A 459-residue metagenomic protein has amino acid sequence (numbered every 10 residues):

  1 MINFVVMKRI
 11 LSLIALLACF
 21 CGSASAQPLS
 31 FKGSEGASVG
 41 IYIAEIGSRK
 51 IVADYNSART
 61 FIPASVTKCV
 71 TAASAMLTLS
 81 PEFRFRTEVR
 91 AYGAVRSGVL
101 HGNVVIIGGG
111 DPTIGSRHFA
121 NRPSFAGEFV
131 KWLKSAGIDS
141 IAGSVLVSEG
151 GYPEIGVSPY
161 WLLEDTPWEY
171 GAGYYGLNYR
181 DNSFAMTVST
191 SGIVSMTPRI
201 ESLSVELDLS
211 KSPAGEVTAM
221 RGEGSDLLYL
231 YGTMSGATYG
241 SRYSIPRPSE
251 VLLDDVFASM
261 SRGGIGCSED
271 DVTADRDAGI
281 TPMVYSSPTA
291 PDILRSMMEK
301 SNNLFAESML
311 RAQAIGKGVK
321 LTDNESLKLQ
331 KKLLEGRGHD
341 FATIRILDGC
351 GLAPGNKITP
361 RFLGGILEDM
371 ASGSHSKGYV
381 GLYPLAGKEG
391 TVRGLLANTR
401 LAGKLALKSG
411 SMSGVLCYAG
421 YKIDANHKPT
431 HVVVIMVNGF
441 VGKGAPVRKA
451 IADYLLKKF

Functional and structural regions predicted by a protein language model:
M1-I10, A26: Positively charged n-region of N-terminal signal peptides that target proteins for export
I10-F20: Sec-dependent N-terminal signal peptides
A18-S23, A75-T78: Hydrophobic membrane-targeting alpha-helices
A24-I62, L79, F85-R86, G127 (+1 more regions): Beta-lactamase-like hydrolase cores
L29, T78-F341, Y454-K458: Conserved serine DD-peptidase/penicillin-binding transpeptidase domain and beta-lactam-recognizing active-site
S38-I41, L294, A306, K331 (+1 more regions): Short glycine-rich loop/turn motifs
I51-D54, L310-F459: Small-residue-rich helix-loop
I62-A75: Active/ligand-binding-proximal structured segments within catalytic/core domains that scaffold catalytic residues
